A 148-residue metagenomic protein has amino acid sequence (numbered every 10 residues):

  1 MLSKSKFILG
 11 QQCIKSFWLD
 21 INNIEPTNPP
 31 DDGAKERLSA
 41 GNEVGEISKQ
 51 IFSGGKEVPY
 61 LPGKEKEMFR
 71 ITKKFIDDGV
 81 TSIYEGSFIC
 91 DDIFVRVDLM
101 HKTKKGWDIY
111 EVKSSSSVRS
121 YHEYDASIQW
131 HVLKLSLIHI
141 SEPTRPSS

Functional and structural regions predicted by a protein language model:
M1-G106: Metal-dependent nuclease catalytic cores that hydrolyze phosphodiester bonds in DNA/RNA, characterized by
V112-R119: Short beta-strand-loop-alpha-helix junction that forms the active-site gateway of nucleic-acid-processing nucleases
S120-I138: Metal-dependent nuclease catalytic cores in nucleic-acid-processing enzymes, especially RNase H-like/related
I138-S148: Single conserved hydrophobic/aromatic residue that forms the stacking wall/gate of nucleotide- or nucleobase-binding
